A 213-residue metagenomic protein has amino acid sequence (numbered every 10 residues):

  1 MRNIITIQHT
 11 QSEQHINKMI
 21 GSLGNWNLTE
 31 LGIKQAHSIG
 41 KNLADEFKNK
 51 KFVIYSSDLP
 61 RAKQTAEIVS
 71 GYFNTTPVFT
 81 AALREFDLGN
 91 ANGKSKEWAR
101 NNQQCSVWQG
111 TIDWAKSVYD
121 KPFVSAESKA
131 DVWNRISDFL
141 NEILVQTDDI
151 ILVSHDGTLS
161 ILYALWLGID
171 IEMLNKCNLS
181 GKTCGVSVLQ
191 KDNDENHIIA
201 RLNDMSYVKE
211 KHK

Functional and structural regions predicted by a protein language model:
M1-Q11, C105-I112: Short coil-to-beta-strand
M1-R2, T75-T80, F86-R100, V145-D148 (+1 more regions): Acidic, low-complexity terminal tails and accessory targeting/binding regions of phosphate-metabolizing enzymes
I4, F52, I143, D148-D156: Generic beta-sheet signal
Q8-T75: Active-site-proximal alpha-helix that buttresses catalytic centers in soluble enzyme cores
S12, T158-L159: Short active-site segment of divalent metal-dependent hydrolases/proteases that encodes the spacing between
H37-A44, W133, S137-L144: Generic structural signal for well-ordered alpha-helical scaffold segments
S57-L59, A82, D148, V153-G157 (+1 more regions): Short, well-ordered beta-to-alpha junction loops that form the rim of enzyme active sites and present histidine/acidic
G71-R135, R201-N203: Phosphate-handling substructures
